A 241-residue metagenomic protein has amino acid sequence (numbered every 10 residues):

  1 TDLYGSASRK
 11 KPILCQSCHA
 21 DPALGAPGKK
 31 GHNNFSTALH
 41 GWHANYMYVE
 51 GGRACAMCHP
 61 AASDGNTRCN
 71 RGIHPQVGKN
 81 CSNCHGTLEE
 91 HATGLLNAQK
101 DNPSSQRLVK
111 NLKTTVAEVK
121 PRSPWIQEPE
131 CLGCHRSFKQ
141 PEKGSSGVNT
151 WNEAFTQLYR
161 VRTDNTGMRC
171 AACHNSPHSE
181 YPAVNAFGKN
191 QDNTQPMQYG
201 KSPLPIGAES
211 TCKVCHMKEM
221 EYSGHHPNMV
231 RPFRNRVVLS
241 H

Functional and structural regions predicted by a protein language model:
D2-A7, P12, Q16: Core catalytic machinery and nucleic-acid-binding channels of phosphodiester-processing enzymes
D2-Y4, D21-H241: Inter-heme linker and motif-flanking segments adjacent to c-type heme-binding CXXCH motifs in c-type cytochromes
